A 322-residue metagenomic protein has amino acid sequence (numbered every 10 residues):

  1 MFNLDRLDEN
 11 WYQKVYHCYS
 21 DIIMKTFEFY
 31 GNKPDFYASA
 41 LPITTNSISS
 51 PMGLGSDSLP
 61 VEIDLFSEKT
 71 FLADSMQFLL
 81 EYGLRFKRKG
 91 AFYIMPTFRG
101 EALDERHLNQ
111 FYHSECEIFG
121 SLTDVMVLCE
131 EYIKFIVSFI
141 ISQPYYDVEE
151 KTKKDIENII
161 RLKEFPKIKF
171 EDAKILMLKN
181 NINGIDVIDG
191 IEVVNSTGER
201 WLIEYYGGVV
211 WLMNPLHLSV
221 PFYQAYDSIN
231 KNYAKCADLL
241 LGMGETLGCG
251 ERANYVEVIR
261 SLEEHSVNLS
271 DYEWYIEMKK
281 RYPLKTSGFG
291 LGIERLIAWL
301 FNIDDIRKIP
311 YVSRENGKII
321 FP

Functional and structural regions predicted by a protein language model:
M1-F119, A298: Class II aminoacyl-tRNA synthetase-like tRNA-binding/catalytic domains
Y30, C116, A173, L212 (+1 more regions): Conserved hydrophobic/aromatic pocket- or pore-lining residues that grip, position, or stack substrates in active sites
G53-S56, Y132-G242, E264-H265, S270-Y282: Metal-assisted phosphate- and nucleotidyl-transfer catalytic regions
Q77-L79, T97-R99, L216-S219, D227 (+5 more regions): Short, glycine-/Ser/Thr-/acidic-enriched flexible segments
Y82-L84, F92, T123-S142: His/Asp/Glu-rich mid-to-C-terminal helical/loop segments that flank catalytic regions of hydrolases
K89, F111-H113, G207-V209, A234-C236 (+4 more regions): Active-site lining segments that contact anionic ligands and/or coordinate catalytic metals
E115-V125, M243-T246: A generic structural motif
G250-E251, V256-P322: Active-site pocket scaffolds in enzymes
